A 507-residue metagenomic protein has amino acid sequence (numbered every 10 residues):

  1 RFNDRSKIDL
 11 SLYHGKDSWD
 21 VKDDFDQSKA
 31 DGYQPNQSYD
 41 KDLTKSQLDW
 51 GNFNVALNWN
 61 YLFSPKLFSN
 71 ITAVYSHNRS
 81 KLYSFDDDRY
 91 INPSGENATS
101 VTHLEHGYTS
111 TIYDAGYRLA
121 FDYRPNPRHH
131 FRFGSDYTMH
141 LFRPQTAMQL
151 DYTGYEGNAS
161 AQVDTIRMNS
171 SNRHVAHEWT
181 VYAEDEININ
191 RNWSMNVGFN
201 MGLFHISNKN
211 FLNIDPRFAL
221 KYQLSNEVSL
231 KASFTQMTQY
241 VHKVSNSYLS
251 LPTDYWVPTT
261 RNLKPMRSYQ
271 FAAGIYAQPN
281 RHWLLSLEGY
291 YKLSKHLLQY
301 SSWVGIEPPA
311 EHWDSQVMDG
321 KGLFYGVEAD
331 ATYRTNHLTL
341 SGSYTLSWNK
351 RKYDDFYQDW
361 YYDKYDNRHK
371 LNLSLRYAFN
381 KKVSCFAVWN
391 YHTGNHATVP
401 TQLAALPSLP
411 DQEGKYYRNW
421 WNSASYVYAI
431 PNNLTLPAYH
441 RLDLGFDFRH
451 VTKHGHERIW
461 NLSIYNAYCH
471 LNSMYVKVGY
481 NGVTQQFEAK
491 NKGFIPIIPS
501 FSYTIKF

Functional and structural regions predicted by a protein language model:
F2-D17, L48-S207, Q223, S286 (+2 more regions): Face-selective signature of the C-terminal outer-membrane beta-barrel domain
N3-R5, S64-K66, R124-R128, N190-S194 (+11 more regions): Outer-membrane beta-barrel channels and translocator barrels
D49-F53, T111-A115, V175-W179, N210-I214 (+7 more regions): Residues that define the transmembrane beta-barrel architecture of outer-membrane proteins
I112-D114, N126-H130, D136, S170-S294 (+4 more regions): Structural signature of Gram-negative outer-membrane beta-barrels, strongest in the C-terminal barrel of TonB-dependent
D114-G116, H174, T260, K264 (+4 more regions): Outer membrane beta-barrel strand-and-loop segments of large Gram-negative receptors, especially TonB-dependent
N190, Y291-L293, S315-T401: Gram-negative outer-membrane beta-barrel transporters
E227-F271, Y291-D314, V388-L409, E413 (+1 more regions): Surface-exposed extracellular loop regions of Gram-negative outer-membrane beta-barrel proteins, predominantly
K382, Y391-N422, P437-R441, F448-F507: C-terminal beta-signal and adjacent terminal beta-strands/loops of Gram-negative outer-membrane beta-barrel proteins
